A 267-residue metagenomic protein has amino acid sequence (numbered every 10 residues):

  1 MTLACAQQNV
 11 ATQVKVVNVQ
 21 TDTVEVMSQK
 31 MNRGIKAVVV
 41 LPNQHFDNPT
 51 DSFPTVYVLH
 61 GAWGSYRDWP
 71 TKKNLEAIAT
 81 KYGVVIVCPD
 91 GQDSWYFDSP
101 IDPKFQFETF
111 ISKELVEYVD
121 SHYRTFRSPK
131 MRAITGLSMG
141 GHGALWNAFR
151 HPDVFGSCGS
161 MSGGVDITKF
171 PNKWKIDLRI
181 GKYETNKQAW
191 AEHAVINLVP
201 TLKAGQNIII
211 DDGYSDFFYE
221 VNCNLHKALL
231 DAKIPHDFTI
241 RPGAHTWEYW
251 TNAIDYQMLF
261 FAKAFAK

Functional and structural regions predicted by a protein language model:
M1-Q7: Hydrophobic h-region of N-terminal signal peptides that target proteins for export in Gram-negative bacteria
Q7-K267: Non-catalytic cap/lid and distal C-terminal segments of serine-dependent acyl enzymes
